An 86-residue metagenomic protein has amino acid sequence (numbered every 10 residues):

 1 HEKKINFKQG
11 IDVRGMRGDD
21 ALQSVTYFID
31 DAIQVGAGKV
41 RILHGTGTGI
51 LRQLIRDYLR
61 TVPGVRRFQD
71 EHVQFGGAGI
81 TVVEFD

Functional and structural regions predicted by a protein language model:
H1-D86: Long, charged, low-complexity intrinsically disordered regions
